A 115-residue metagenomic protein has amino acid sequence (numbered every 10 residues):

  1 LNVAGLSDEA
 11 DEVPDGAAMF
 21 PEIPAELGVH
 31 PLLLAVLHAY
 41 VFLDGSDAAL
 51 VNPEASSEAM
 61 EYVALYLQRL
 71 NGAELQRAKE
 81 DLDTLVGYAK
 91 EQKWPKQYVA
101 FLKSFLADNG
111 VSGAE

Functional and structural regions predicted by a protein language model:
L1-S7, D83-E115: Amphipathic alpha-helical binding modules
N2-V51, G110: Short terminal alpha-helical segments
G16, L75, Y98-L102: Short amphipathic alpha-helical segments that mediate assembly, nucleic-acid/protein binding, or membrane association
L27, P31, E58, A73 (+3 more regions): Alpha-helix boundary/N-cap detector
P31-A35, A55-Y62, A100-S104: Amphipathic alpha-helical interaction segments
Y40-T84: Amphipathic alpha-helical interaction modules
